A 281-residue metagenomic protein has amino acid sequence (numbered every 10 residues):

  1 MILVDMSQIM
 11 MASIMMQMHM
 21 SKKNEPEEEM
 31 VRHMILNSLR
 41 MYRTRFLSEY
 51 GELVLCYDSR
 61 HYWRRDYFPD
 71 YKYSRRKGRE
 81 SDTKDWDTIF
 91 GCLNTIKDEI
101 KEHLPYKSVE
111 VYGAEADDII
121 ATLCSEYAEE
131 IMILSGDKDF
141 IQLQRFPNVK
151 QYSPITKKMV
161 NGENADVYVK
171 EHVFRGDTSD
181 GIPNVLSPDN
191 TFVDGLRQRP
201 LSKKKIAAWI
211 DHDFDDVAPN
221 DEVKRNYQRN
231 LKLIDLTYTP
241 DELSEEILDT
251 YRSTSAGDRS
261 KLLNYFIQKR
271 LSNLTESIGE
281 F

Functional and structural regions predicted by a protein language model:
M1-D98: Domain-level signal for Mg2+-assisted phosphodiester chemistry and nucleotide/NA-binding surfaces in nucleic-acid
E49-Y50, K77-Y265, K269-F281: Extended two-metal-dependent nuclease catalytic cores across DNA- and RNA-processing enzymes
